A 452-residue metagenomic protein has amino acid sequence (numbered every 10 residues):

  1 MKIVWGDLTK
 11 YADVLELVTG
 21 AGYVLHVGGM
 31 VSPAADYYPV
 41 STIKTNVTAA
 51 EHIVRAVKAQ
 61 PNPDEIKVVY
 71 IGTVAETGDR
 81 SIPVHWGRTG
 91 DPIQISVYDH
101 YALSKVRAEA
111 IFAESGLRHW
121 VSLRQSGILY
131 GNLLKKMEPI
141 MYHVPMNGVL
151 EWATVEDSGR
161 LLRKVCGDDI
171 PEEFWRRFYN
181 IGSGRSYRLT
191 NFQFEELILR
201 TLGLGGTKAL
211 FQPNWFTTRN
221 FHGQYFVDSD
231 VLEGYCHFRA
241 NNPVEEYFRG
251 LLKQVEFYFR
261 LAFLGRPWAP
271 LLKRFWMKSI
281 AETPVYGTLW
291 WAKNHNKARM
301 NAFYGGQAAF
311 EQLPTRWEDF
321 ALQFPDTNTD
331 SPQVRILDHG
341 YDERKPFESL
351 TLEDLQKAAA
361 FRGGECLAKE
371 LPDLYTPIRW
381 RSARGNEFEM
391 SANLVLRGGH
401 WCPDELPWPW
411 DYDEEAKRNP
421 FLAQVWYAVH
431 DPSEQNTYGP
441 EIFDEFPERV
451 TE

Functional and structural regions predicted by a protein language model:
K2-T45: NAD(P)H-binding glycine-rich loop region in Rossmannoid oxidoreductase-like domains and their noncatalytic homologs
G28, V69-T73, R124-S126, G182: Active-site beta-alpha turn of Rossmann-fold NAD(P)-dependent dehydrogenases/reductases
M30, E51-Y98: Conserved Rossmann-fold NAD(P)-dependent oxidoreductase catalytic core, especially the SDR/UDP-sugar
Y38, I43-A50, V54-V57, V69 (+2 more regions): Short alpha-helix in the Rossmann-fold core of NAD(P)-dependent oxidoreductases
K44, E76-V121, H143-M146: Catalytic helix-loop patch of NAD(P)-dependent Rossmann-fold dehydrogenases
G131, K136-P139, V149-S186: Alpha-helical substrate-binding/gating segment
G167-S229, G234-Y235, E245-Q333: Mid/C-terminal beta-alpha module of Rossmann-like enzyme folds, strongest in SDR-family dehydrogenases/epimerases
Q312-E452: Functional cation/ligand-contacting sites centered on basic and imidazole/sulfhydryl donors
